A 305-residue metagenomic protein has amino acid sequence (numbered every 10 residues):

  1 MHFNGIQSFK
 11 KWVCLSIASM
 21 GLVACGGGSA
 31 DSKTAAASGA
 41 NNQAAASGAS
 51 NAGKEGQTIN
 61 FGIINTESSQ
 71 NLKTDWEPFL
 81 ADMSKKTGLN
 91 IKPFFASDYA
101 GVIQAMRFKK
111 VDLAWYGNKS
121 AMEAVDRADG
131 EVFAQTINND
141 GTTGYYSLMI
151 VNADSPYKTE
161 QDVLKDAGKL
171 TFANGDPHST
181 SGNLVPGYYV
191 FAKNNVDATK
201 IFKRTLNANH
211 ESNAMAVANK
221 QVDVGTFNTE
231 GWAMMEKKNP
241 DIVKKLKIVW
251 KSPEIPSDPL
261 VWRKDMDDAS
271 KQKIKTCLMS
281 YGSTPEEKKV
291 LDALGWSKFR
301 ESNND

Functional and structural regions predicted by a protein language model:
G21-A24: C-terminal motif of bacterial Sec signal peptides marking the signal peptidase cleavage site
G26-A30: Bacterial signal peptide processing site
A40-N42, S47-M122: Extracytoplasmic small-molecule ligand-binding "clamshell" domains of the periplasmic binding protein/Venus flytrap
G56, F61-S84, A96, G144-A214 (+1 more regions): Bilobed "Venus flytrap"/periplasmic-binding protein-like clamshell domains and structurally analogous long
N60, I64-N65, N139-L148, P240-L278 (+2 more regions): Periplasmic-binding protein-like
N90, K165, L170-Y189, K273-D305: Ligand-binding clefts/hinges and TM-proximal coupling segments of bilobed small-molecule sensing domains
A100-A114, R127, Y145, K165 (+1 more regions): Short helices/loops that flank or line small-molecule/ion binding pockets
W115-A128, Y189-A192, A218-N219, D223-V243: A ligand-binding cleft/hinge motif common to bilobed small-molecule-binding domains
